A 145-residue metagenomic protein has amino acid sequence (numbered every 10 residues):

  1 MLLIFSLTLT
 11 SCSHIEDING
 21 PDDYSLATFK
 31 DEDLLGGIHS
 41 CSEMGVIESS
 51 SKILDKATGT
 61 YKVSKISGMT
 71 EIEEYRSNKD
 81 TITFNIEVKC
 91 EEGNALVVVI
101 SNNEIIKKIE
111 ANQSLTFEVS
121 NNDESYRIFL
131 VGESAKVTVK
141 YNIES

Functional and structural regions predicted by a protein language model:
L7-S11: C-terminal motif of bacterial Sec signal peptides marking the signal peptidase cleavage site
E16-E74: Transition segment at domain starts
V63-K65, E71-I82, F117-D123: Extracellular and analogous surface-interaction loops
D80-C90: A short beta-strand element within beta-rich, extracytoplasmic domains of secreted/secretory-pathway proteins
E91-I106: Short, surface-exposed beta-strand/strand-loop-strand elements in extracellular ectodomains
A95, G132-S145: Edge beta-strands of jelly-roll/beta-sandwich modules across compartments, strongly enriched in secreted/luminal
I109-L115: Short, solvent-exposed loop/turn segments in extracellular or other extracytoplasmic domains
Y126-V131: Short, aromatic- and glycine-rich surface loops/edge beta-strands on solvent-exposed regions
